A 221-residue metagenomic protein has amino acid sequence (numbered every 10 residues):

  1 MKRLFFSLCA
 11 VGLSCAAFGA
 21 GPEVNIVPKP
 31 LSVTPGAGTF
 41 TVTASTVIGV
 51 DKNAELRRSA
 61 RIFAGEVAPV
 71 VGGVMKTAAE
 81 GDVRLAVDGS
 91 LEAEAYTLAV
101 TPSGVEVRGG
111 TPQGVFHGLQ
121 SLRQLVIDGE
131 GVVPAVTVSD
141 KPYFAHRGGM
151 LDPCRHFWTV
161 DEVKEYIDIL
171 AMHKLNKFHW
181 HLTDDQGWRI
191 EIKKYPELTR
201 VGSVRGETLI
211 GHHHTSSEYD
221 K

Functional and structural regions predicted by a protein language model:
M1-L4: Positively charged n-region of N-terminal signal peptides that target proteins for export
S7-A16: Bacterial N-terminal signal peptides
C15, T41, K52, M75-K76 (+5 more regions): Polar low-complexity intrinsically disordered regions enriched in Ser/Thr and small residues
A20-R147: Contiguous, structured surface segment used for ligand recognition
L91-K221: Feature activates predominantly on carbohydrate-active enzymes
